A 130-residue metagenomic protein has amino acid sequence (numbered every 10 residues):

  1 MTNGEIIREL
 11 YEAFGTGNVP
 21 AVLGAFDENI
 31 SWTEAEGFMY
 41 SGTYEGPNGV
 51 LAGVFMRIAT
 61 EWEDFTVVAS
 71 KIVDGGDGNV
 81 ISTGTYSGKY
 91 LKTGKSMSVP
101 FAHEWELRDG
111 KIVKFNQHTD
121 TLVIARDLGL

Functional and structural regions predicted by a protein language model:
M1-E28, L128-L130: Short, low-complexity N-terminal intrinsically disordered segments enriched in polar/charged residues
V22, N29, G75-G78, W105-I112: Short, solvent-exposed coil/turn segments at beta-strand boundaries
F26, Y86-G88, H103, T119: Short beta-strand segments enriched in hydrophobic/aromatic residues within well-folded beta-rich domains
D27-G78: A solvent-exposed, acidic/Ser-Thr-rich amphipathic alpha-helical stretch
T66-V67, M97-A102: Short, surface-exposed coil-to-beta transition loops
D77-Y86: A short hydrophobic beta-strand element
G88-S98: Short, cysteine-centered beta-strand-loop-beta hairpins and adjacent loop/turn segments enriched in charged/polar
A102-R126: Short beta-strand edge/turn micro-motifs at domain boundaries
